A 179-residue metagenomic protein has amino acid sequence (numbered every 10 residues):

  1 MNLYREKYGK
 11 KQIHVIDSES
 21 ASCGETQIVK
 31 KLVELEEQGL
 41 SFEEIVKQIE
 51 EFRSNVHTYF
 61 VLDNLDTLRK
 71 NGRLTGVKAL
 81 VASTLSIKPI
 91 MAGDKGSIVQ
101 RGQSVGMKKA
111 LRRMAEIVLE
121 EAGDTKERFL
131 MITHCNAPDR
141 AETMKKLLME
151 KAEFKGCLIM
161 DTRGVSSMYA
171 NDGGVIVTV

Functional and structural regions predicted by a protein language model:
M1-H14, S20-K30, E34-V179: Mixed-charge interfacial surface used for oligomerization/domain docking and macromolecular partner engagement
